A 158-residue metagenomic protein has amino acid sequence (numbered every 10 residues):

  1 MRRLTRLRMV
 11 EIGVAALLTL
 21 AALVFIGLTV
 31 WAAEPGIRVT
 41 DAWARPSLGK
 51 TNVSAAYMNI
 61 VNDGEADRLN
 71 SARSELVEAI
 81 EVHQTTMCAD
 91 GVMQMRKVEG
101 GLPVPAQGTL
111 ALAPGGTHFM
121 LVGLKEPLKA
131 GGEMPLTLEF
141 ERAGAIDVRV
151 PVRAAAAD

Functional and structural regions predicted by a protein language model:
M1-R38, P103: Membrane engagement elements in two modes
L28, A33-D158: Compact, glycine-rich, soluble single-domain proteins
